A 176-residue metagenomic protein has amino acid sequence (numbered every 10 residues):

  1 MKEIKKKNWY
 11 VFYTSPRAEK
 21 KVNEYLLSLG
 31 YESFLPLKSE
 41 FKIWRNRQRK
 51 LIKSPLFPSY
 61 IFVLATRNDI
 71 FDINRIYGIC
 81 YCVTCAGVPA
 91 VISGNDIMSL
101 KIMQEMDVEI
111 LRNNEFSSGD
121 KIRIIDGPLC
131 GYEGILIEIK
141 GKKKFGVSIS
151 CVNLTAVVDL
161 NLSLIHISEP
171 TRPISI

Functional and structural regions predicted by a protein language model:
M1-R123, L136, K143-L164: Acidic-enriched and Gly/Ser
G127-C130: Short, charged beta-turn/beta-strand-edge "cap" motif at the junction between a beta-strand and an adjacent loop
Y132-E138: Short beta-strand-centered aromatic/proline hotspots
E133, F145, I176: Active-site-proximal flexible loops/turns
H166-I176: Single conserved hydrophobic/aromatic residue that forms the stacking wall/gate of nucleotide- or nucleobase-binding
